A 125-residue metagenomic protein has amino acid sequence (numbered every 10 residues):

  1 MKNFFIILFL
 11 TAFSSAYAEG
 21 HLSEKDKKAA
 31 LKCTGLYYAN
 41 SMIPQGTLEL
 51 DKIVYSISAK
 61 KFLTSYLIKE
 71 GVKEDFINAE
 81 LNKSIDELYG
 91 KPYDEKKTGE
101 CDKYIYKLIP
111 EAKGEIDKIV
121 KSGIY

Functional and structural regions predicted by a protein language model:
N3-S14: Sec-dependent N-terminal signal peptides
I7-F9, H21, E87: Acidic/proline-rich low-complexity IDRs
F9, P44-G46, A112-K113: Amphipathic, positively biased hydrophobic alpha-helical segments used for protein targeting and membrane insertion
F13, Y37-Y38, I105: Generic short alpha-helical hydrophobic face used as a protein-protein interaction/packing hotspot
A16-G20: Boundary at the C-terminal end of the N-terminal hydrophobic targeting segment
L22-V72: Short N-proximal segments of mature Sec-exported proteins
D51-Y125: Compact alpha-helical subdomains of small soluble proteins
